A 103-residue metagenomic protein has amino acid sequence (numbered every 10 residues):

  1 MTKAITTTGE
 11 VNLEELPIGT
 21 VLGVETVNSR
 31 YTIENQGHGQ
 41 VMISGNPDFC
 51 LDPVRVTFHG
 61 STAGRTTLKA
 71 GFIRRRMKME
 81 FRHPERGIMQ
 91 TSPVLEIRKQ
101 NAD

Functional and structural regions predicted by a protein language model:
M1-V21, T26, T32-D103: Cysteine-centric segments in proteins
